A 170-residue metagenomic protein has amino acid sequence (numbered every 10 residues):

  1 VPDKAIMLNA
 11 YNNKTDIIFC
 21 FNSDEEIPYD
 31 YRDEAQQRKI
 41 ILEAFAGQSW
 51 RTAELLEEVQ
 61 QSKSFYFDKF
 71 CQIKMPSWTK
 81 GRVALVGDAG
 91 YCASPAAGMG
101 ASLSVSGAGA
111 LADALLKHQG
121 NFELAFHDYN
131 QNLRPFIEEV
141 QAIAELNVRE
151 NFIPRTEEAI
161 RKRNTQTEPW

Functional and structural regions predicted by a protein language model:
V1-S64: Conserved FAD/dinucleotide-binding core of flavoprotein oxidoreductases
A10, Y29, V140-A142, F152: Short aromatic-enriched loop/helix-cap "lid" or pocket-rim segments at secondary-structure transitions that line
S23-I27, A144, R163-N164: Short glycine/proline- and charge-enriched loop/turn segments that cap or connect secondary-structure elements
D33, S49, N121, R155-T156: Intrinsic-disorder/low-complexity, polar/charged segments
E34-A35, L56, D68, H118-G120 (+1 more regions): Alpha-helical interaction segments
K39-I41, K63-E150: Conserved mid-domain beta->alpha element of the FAD-binding
V148-W170: C-terminal domain-closing interface element
